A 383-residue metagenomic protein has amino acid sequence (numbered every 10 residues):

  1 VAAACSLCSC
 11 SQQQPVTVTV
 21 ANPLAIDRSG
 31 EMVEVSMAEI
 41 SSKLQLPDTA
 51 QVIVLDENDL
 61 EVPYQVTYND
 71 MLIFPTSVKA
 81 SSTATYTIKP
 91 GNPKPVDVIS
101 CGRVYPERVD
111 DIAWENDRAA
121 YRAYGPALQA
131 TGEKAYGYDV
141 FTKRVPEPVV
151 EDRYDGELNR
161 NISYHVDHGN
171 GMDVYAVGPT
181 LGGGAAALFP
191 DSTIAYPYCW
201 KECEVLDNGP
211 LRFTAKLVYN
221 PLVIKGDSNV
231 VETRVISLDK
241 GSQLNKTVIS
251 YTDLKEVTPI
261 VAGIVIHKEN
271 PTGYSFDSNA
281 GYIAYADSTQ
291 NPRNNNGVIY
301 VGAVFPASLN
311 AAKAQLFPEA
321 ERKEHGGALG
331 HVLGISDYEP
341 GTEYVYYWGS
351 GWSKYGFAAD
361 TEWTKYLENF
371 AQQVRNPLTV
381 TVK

Functional and structural regions predicted by a protein language model:
V1-T17: Bacterial Sec-dependent N-terminal signal peptides
Q13-R103, V109: Alpha-mannosidase-like glycoside hydrolase catalytic domains involved in N-glycan trimming, generalizing to other
P47-M71, V223-D227, K268-A284, L309-E324: Solvent-exposed beta-strand/loop surfaces of large extracellular or lumenal domains
T83-P93, A215-Y219, A303, T342-S353: Short, hydrophobic/aromatic-enriched beta-strand segments in well-ordered soluble domains
T87, N92-I194: Solvent-exposed N-terminal domain segments of exported/luminal and surface proteins
N159-K240: Extended, loop-rich substrate-binding clefts of extracytoplasmic carbohydrate-active enzymes
E232-R234, Q243-F276: Acidic (Asp/Glu-rich), glycine- and aromatic
A303-K383: Beta-strand-rich recognition/accessory modules
